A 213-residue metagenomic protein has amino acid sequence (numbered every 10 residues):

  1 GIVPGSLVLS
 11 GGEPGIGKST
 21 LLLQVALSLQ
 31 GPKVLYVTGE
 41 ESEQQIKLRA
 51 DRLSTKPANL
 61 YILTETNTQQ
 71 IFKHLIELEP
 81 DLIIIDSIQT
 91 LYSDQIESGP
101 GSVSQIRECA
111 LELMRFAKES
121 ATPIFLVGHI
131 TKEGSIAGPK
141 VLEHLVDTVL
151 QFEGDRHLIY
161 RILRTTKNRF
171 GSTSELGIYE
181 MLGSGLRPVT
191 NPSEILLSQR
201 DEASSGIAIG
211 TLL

Functional and structural regions predicted by a protein language model:
G1-L53, F72, I76: The Walker A/P-loop phosphate-binding site
P14-I16, E40-Q44, R52, T66-Q70 (+7 more regions): Conserved nucleotide-binding/hydrolysis micro-motifs of P-loop NTPases
K33-V34, A58-N59, E79-L82, E112 (+1 more regions): Loop/turn-to-beta-strand initiation segments
L35, P57-E65, Y92-R107: Flexible beta-alpha connector loops of hexameric P-loop NTPases
A50, S135-L145: Short regulatory helix/loop adjacent to the ATP-binding pocket of P-loop NTPases
I76-P80, Q89, G154-L213: Conserved P-loop NTPase
L78-S98: Conserved P-loop NTPase "ATPase switch" module shared by AAA+ and STAND
S104-F125, H129, L145-R156: Substrate-engagement module of ASCE P-loop NTPases
